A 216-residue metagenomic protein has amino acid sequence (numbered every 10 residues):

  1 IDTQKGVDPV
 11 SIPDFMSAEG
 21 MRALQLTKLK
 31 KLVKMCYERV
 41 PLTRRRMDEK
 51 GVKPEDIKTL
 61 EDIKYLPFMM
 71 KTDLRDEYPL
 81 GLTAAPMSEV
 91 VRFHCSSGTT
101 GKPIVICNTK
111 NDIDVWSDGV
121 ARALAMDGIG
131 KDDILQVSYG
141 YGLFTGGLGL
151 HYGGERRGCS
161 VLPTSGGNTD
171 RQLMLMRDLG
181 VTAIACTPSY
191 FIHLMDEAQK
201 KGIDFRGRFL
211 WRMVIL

Functional and structural regions predicted by a protein language model:
I1-C95, T100-D118, R122-M126, K131: Nucleotide 5′-phosphate-binding alpha/beta core
K31, K50, L148-L216: Conserved adenylate-forming
M35, N108, S138-Y139, T164 (+1 more regions): Small/polar loops that bind or transfer phosphate-bearing groups
K58, P67-M70, L135-Q136, L162 (+1 more regions): Hydrophobic/aromatic beta-strand patches that form the interior of the parallel beta-sheet core in alpha/beta enzyme
K110-I113, G140-G142, S189: Short glycine-enriched loops at secondary-structure junctions
S117-I134, T169-V181: Conserved ATP-dependent adenylate/AMP-binding module captured primarily in the ANL superfamily
A125-V161: Conserved AMP-binding loop of ANL adenylate-forming enzymes
